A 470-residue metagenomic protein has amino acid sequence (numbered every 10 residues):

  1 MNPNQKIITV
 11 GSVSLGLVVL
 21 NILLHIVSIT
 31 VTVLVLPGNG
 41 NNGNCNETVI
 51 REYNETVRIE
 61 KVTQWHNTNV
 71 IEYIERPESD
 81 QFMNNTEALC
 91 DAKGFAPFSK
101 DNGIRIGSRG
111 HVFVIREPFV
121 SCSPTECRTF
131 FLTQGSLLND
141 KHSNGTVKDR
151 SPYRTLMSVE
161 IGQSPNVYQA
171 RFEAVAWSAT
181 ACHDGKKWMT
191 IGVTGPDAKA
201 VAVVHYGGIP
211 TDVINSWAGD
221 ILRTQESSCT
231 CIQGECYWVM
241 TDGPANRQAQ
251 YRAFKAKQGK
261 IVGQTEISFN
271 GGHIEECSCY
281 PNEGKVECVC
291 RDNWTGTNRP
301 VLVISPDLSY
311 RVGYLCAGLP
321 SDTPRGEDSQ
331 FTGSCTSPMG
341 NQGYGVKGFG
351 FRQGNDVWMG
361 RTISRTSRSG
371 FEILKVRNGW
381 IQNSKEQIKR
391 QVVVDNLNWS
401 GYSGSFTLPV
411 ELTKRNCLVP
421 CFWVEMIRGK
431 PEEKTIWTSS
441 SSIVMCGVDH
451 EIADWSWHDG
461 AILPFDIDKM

Functional and structural regions predicted by a protein language model:
I8-N39: Alpha-helical transmembrane segments in eukaryotic/viral proteins
S99-S108, P165-F172, T211-G219, G263-S268 (+4 more regions): A short beta-strand motif characteristic of beta-propeller blades
D101-G135, E226-S227: Beta-strand-rich domains and repeat architectures in extracellular enzymes and scaffolds, especially beta-propellers
G110-F119, F172-C182, I221-C229, G271-Y280 (+2 more regions): Repeated scaffold domains used in trafficking and secretory/extracellular systems, primarily beta-propellers
E126-F130, G185-M189, G234-W238, G284-C288 (+2 more regions): Entry beta-strands of beta-propeller and related beta-repeat scaffolds
F131-G135, T190-T194, V239-D242, V289-D292 (+2 more regions): Recurrent small/Gly-Pro-centered beta-turn motifs in extracellular repeat architectures
G135-L156, D197-H205, A245-A253, T295-V303 (+2 more regions): Structural motif
F406-M470: Blade-level signature of beta-propeller repeat domains, shared across WD40, Kelch, NHL, RCC1 and BNR/Asp-box propellers
